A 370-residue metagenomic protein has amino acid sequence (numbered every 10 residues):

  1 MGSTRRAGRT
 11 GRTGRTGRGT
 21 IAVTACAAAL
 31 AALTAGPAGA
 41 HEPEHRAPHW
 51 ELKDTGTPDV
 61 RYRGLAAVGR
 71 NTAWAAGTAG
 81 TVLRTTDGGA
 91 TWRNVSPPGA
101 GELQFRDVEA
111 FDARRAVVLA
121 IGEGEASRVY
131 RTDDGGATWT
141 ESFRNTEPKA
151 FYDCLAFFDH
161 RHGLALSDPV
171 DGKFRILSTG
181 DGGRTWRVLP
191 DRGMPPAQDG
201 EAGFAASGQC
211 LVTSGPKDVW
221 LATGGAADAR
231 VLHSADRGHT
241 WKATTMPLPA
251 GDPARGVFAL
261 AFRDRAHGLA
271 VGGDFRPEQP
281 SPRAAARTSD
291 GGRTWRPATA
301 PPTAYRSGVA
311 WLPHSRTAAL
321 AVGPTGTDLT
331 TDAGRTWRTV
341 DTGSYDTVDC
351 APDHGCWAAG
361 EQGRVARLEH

Functional and structural regions predicted by a protein language model:
G2-R6, R12-H41: Secretory targeting and sorting signals
A7-T10, D59-R61: Composition-driven detection of intrinsically disordered, low-complexity segments
H41-H370: Residue-level hotspots at or immediately adjacent to binding/recognition sites across diverse folds
